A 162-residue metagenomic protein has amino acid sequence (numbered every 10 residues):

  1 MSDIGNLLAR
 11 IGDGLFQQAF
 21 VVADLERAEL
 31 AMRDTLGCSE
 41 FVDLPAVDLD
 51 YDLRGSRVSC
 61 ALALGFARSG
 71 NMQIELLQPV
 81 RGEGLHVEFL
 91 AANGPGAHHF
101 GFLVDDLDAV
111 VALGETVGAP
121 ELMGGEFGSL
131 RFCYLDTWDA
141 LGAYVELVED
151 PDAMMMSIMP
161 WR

Functional and structural regions predicted by a protein language model:
M1-D52: Long, hydrophobic N-terminal alpha-helical segment
S2-I11, F20, A112-R162: Vicinal oxygen chelate
L8-A9, V87-A91: Short, flexible, glycine/charge-rich loop motifs used to bind or transfer phosphoryl groups or to couple energy/partner
I11, C60, N93-P95: Short coil/turn motifs at beta-sheet boundaries
D13-L15, C60-L62, G128: Short, solvent-exposed coil/turn segments
L15-A23, G65-G70, F89-D106: Vicinal oxygen chelate
E26-P45, L90-P95, D105-F127: Extended intrinsically disordered, low-complexity coil regions enriched in Ser, Thr, Gly, Ala and often Pro
S39-F89, R131-A153: Conserved short beta-strand elements that form part of the metal-binding/catalytic scaffold of enzyme active sites
